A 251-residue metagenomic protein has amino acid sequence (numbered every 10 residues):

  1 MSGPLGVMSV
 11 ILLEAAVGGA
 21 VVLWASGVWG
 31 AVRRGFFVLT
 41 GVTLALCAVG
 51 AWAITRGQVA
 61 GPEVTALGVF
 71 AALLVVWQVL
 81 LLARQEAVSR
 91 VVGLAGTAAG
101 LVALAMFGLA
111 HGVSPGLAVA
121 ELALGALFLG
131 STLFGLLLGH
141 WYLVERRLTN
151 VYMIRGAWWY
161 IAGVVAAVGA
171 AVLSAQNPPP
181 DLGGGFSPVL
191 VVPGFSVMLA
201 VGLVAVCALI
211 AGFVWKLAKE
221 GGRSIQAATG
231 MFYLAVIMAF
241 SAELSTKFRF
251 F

Functional and structural regions predicted by a protein language model:
S2-G108, L122-W141, G156-D181, P193-F251: Hydrophobic cores of alpha-helical transmembrane segments in multi-pass integral membrane proteins
S114, V189-P193: Membrane-interface segments at the starts/ends of alpha-helical transmembrane spans
P115-L122: Alpha-helical membrane-spanning segments of integral membrane proteins, especially the hydrophobic core of TM bundles
Y142-M153: Cytosolic, membrane-interface loops and tails of multi-pass inner-membrane proteins
D181-P188: Membrane-interfacial helical/loop segments at transmembrane boundaries in membrane proteins
